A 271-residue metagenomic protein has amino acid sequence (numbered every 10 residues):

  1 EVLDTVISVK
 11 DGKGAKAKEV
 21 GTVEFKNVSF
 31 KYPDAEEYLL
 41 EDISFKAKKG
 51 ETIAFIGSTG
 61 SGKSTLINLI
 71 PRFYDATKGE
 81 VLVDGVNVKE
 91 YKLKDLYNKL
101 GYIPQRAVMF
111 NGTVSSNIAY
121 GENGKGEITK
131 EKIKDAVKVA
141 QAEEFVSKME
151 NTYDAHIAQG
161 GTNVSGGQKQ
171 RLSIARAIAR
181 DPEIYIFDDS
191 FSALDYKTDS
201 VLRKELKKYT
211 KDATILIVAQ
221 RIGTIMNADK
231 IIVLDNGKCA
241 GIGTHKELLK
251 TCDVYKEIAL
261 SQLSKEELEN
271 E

Functional and structural regions predicted by a protein language model:
D4-V9, K16-E271: ABC-type nucleotide-binding domain
